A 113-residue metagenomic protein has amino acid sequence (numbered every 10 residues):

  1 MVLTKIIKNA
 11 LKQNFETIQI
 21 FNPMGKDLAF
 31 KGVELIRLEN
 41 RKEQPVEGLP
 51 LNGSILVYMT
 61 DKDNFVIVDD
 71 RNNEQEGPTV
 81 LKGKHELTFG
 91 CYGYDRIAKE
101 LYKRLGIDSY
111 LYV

Functional and structural regions predicted by a protein language model:
V2-V113: Terminal leader/tail segments of proteins
